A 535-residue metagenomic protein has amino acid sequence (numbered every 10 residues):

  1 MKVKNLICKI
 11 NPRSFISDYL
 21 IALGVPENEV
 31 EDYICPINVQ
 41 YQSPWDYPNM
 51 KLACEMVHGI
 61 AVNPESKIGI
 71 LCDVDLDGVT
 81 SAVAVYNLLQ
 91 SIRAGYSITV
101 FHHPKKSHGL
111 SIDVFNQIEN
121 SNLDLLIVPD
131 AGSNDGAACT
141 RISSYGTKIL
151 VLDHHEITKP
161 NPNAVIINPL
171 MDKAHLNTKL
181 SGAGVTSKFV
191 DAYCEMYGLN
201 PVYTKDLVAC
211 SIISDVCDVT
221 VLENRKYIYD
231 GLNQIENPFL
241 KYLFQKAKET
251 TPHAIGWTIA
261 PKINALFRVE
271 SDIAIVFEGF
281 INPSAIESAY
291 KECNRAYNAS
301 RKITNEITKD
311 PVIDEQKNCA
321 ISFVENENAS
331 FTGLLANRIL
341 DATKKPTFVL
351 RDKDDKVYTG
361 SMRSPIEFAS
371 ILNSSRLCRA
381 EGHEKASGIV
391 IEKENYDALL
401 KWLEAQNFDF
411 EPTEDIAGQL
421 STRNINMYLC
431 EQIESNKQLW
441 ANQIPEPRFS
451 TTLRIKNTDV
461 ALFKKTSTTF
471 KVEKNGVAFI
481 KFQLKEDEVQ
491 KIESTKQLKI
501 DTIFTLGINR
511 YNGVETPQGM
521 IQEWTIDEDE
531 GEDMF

Functional and structural regions predicted by a protein language model:
M1, V185-S187, E367-A369, I526-F535: Nucleic-acid-binding small beta-barrel platforms of the OB/S1 family and closely associated recruitment extensions
K2-L125, S144-G146, C194-E404, E411-D415 (+4 more regions): Hydrophobic helix-and-loop "lid/oligomerization" segment in the mid-to-C-terminal part of catalytic domains
I118-E119, V128-R141, I149-S211, V216-C217: Conserved phosphate-handling catalytic cores of large alpha/beta enzymes
S387, N395-L399, V489-K491, K496-M534: OB-fold single-stranded nucleic acid-binding module
T422-N442: Short Lys/Arg-enriched alpha/beta "domain-start" segment
A441-T468, I500-T502: Structural detector for short beta-strands of small beta-barrel domains
K464-K471, P517-G519: Short aromatic-glycine-enriched beta-strand elements
N475-E493: Beta-strand/loop nucleic-acid-binding surfaces
